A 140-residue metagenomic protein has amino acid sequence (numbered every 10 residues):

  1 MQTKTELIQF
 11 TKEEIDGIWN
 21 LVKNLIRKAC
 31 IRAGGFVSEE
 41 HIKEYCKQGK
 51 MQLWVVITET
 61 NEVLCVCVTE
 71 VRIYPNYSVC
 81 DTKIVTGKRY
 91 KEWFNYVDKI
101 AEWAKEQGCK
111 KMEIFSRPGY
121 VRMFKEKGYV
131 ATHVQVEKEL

Functional and structural regions predicted by a protein language model:
M1-V37: Short amphipathic alpha-helix that is part of the acyltransferase structural core
N24-A29, E39-E40, L53-T58, I84-T86 (+1 more regions): N-terminal start-of-chain detector that recognizes signal peptides and the immediate post-cleavage beginning
R32-M51: Active-site rim helix/loop that mediates acceptor-substrate recognition in acyltransferases
K43-E44, E70-R72, E102: Short, flexible, glycine/charge-rich loop motifs used to bind or transfer phosphoryl groups or to couple energy/partner
Q48-Y90: Conserved donor-binding loop and adjoining core beta-sheet/short helix segment in diverse acyl/aminoacyl transferases
M51, E126-Y129: Short glycine-aromatic motifs
P75-K127: Acyl-donor binding region in acyl/amide transferases
F115, V130-L140: Conserved catalytic-core motifs of GNAT/GCN5-like acyltransferases
